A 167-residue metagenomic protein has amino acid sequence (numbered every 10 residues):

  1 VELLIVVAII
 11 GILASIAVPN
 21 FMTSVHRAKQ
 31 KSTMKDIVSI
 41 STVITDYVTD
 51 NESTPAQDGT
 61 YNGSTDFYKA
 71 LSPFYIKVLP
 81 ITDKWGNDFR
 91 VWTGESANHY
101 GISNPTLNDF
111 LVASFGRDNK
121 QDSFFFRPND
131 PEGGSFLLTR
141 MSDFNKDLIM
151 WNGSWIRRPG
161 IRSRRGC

Functional and structural regions predicted by a protein language model:
V1-M22: N-terminal single-pass transmembrane signal-anchor helix
I9, K84, S114: Short glycine/serine/threonine-biased micro-segments
N20-V38: Aliphatic-rich helix starts adjacent to a transmembrane/signal segment
T33, W85-N87, T106-N108: Residues that flank catalytic or metal-binding motifs in active/ligand-binding sites
T33-M34, D50-S53, Q57, S123-F125: Short, solvent-exposed loop/turn and secondary-structure capping segments
T42-T45, T49-Y100: Extracellular/periplasmic head regions of type IV pilus-like filament subunits
S96-C167: Short, surface-exposed interaction loops/tails
